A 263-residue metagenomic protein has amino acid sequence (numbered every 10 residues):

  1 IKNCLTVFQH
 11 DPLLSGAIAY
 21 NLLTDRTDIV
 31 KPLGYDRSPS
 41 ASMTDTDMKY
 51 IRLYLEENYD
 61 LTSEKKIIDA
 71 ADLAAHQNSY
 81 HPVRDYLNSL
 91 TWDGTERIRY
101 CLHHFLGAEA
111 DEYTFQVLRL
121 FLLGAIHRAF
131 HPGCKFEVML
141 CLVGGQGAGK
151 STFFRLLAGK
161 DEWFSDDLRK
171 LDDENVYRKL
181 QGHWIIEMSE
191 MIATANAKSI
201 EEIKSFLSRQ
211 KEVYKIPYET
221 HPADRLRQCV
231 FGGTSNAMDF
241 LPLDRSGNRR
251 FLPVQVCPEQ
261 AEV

Functional and structural regions predicted by a protein language model:
I1-Y100, E112-Q116: N-terminal nucleic-acid engagement/recognition segments and initiation subdomains in replication, restriction
A71-Q181, I185: P-loop NTPase catalytic core of nucleic-acid-dependent motor ATPases
S151, S189, I203, G232 (+1 more regions): Conserved RecA-like P-loop NTPase ATPase core
N175-G182, I216-T234: AAA+/SF3 P-loop NTPase mechanochemical coupling elements
G182-W184, R209-Q210, R227-V230, S246-L252: Short glycine-/polar-rich loops that comprise or flank the Walker A/P-loop and associated switch/sensor motifs
W184-L207, L241-G247: Conserved AAA+/SF3 P-loop NTPase catalytic/coupling segment centered on the Walker-B
I200-A223: Conserved catalytic/switch belt of AAA+ P-loop NTPases
L241-A261: A short helix-turn-beta junction within AAA+ P-loop NTPase domains corresponding to the substrate/partner-engaging
